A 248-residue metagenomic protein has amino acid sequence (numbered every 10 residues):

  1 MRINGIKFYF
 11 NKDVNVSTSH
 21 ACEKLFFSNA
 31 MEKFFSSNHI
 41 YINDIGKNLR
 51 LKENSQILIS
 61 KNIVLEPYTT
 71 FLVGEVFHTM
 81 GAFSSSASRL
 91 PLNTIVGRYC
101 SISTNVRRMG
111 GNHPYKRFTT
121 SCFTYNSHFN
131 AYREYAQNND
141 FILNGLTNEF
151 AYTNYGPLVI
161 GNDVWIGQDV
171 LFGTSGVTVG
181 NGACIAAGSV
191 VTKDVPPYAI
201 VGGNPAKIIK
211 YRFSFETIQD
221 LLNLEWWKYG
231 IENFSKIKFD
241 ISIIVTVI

Functional and structural regions predicted by a protein language model:
R2-L72: Extended, small-residue-rich solenoid/repeat segments and analogous flexible loops that form exposed scaffolds
I3-A30, T120-F172, P205-I248: C-terminal segments of enzyme domains that contribute to small-molecule binding surfaces
K52-V179: Flexible, glycine/small-residue-enriched loop-and-beta-strand segment within the central core of proteins
S103, A186, G202: Alpha/beta-hydrolase-fold catalytic nucleophile elbow
W165, G180-C184, S189-V190: A generic "structured core" feature
G188-S189, D194-V195, F213: Short glycine-rich donor-binding/catalytic loop of glycosyltransferases that coordinates the nucleotide-sugar
P197, G202-P205: Acidic, glycine-centered active-site loop in nucleotide-sugar glycosyltransferases
